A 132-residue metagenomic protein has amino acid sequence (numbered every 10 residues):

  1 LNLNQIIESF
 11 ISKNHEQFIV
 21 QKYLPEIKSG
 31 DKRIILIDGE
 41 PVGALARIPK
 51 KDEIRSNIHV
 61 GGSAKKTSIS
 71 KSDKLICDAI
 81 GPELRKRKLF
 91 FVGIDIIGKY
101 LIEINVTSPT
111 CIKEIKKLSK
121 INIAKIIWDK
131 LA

Functional and structural regions predicted by a protein language model:
L1-K74: Phosphate-binding site of ATP-dependent enzymes
S68-A132: ATP-dependent carboxylate activation and anion-phosphoryl transfer catalytic cores that bind Mg-ATP to form
